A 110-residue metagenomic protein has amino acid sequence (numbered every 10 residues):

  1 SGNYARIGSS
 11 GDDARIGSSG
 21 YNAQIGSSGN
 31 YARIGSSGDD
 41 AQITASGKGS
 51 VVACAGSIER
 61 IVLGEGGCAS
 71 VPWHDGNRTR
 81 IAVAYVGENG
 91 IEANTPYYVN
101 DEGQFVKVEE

Functional and structural regions predicted by a protein language model:
S1-E110: Short, glycine-biased loop/turn motifs at secondary-structure junctions and in low-complexity Ser/Thr/Pro-rich termini
